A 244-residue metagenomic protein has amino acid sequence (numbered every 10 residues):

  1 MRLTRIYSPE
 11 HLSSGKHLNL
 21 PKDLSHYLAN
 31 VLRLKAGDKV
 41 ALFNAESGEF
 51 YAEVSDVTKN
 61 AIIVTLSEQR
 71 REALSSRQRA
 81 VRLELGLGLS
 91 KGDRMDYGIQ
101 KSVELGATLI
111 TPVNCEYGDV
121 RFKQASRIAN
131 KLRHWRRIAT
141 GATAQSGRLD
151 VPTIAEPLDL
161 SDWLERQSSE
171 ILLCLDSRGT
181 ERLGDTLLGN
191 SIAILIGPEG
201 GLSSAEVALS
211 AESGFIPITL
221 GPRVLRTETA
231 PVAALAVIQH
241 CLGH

Functional and structural regions predicted by a protein language model:
M1-A73: N-terminal positively charged helical leader segments and presequences
H11, Q69, N114-G118, P222-R223: Short, ordered loop/turn segments at secondary-structure junctions
L18-L20, Q78-E84, N190-A193, E212-L220: Glycine/charged-rich beta-loop-alpha catalytic/anionic-binding loops adjacent to active sites
N44, N114-C115, D176-G179, P198 (+1 more regions): Short secondary-structure boundary segments
S75-I171: RNA substrate-binding interface of SAM-dependent RNA methyltransferases
Q167-V207, F215-I218: Active-site/ligand-binding-proximal alpha/beta "capping" segment
S204-H244: Structured adenosyl-cofactor binding patch, chiefly the S-adenosyl-L-methionine
